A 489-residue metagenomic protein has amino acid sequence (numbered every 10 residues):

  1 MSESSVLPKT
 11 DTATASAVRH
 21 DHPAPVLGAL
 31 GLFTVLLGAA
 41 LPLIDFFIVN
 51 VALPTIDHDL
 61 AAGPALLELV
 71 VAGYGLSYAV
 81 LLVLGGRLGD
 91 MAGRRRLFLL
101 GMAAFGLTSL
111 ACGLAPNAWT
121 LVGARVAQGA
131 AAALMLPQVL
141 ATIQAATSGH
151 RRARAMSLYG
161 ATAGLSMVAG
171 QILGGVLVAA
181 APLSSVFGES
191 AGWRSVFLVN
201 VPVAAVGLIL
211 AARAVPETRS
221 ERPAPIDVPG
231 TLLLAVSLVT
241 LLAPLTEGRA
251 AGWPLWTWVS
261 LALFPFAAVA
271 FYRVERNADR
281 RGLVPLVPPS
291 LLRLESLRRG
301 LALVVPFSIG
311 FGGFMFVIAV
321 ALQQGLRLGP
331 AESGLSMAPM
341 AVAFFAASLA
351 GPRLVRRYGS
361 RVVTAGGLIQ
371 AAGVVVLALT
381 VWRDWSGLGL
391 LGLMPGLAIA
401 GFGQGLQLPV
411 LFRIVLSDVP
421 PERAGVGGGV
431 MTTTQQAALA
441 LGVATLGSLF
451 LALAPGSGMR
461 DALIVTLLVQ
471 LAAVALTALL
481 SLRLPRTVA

Functional and structural regions predicted by a protein language model:
S2-G207, S448: Transmembrane-helix bundle of Major Facilitator Superfamily
G28-V51, P64, T257, A267 (+1 more regions): 12-transmembrane solute porter fold
H58, A179-E189, L245-W253, Q323-L328 (+2 more regions): Membrane-interface helix termini and inter-helical loops of multi-pass transporters
R87, M91-A92, L114, I172 (+10 more regions): Membrane-interface helix caps of multi-pass small-molecule transporters
A104-L114, A127, A131, V203-L210 (+5 more regions): Transmembrane-helix signature of multi-pass solute transporters
A141-T142, A146, V176, A214 (+5 more regions): A residue-level signal for alpha-helical anchor/packing sites in multi-pass solute transporters
L165-L183, V239, A243, P409 (+1 more regions): A gly/Pro-rich, aromatic-decorated transmembrane alpha-helix motif that marks the paired, flexible gating helices
A180-A302, G310, S336, Q470: Hydrophobic transmembrane-helix bundles of small-molecule transporters
